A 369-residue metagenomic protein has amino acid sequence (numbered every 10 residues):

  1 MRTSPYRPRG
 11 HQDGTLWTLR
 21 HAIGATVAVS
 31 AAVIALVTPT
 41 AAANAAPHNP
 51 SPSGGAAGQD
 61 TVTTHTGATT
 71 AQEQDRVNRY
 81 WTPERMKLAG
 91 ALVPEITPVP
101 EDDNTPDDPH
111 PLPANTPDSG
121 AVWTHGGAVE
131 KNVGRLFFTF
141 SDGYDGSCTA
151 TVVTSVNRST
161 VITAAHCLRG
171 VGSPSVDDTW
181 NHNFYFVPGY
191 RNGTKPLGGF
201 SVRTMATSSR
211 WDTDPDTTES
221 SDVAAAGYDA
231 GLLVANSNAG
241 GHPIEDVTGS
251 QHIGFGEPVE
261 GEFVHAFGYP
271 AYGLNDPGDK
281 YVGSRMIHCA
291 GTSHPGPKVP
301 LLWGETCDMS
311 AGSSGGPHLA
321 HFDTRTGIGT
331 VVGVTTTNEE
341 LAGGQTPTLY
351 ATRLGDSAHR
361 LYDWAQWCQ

Functional and structural regions predicted by a protein language model:
M1-P47: Secretory targeting and sorting signals
R2-S4, P39-S155, Q369: Protease-domain processing segments flanking chymotrypsin-fold serine proteases, especially trypsin-like
T82, L136, A150, S159 (+6 more regions): Terminal peptide-recognition signature
S119-D142, V153-T154, D178-H242: Conserved catalytic-core segment of clan PA serine endopeptidases
A128-N192, I287-P297, T306: Catalytic histidine site
A226-A230, V234-T306: Chymotrypsin/trypsin-fold serine protease catalytic domain
D308-V334: Catalytic nucleophile loop of clan PA
V332, N338-Q369: C-terminal cap/linker of serine protease catalytic domains
